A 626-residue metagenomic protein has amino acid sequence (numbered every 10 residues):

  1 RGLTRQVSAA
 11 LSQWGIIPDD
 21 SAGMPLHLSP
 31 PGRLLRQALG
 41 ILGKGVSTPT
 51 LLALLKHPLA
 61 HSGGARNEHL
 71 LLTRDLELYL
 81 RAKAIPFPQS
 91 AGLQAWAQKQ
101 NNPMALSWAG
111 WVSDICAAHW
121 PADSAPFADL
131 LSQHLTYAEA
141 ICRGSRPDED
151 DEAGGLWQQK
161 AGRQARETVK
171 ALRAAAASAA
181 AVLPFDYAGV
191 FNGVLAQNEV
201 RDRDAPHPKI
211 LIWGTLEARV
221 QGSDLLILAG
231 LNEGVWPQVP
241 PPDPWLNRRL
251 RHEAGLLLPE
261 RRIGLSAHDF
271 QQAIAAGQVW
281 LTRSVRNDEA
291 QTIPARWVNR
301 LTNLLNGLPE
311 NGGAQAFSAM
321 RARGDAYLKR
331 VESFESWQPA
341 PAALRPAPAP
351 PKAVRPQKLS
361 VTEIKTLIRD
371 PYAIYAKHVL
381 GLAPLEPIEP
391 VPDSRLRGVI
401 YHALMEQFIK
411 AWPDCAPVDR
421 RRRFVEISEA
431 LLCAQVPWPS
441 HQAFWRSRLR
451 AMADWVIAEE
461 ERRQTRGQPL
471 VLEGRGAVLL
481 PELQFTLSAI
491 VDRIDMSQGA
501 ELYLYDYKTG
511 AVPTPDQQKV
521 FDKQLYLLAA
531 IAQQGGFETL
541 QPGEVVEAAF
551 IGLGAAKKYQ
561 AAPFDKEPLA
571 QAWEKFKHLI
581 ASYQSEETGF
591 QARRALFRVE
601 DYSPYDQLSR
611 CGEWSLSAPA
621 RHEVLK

Functional and structural regions predicted by a protein language model:
R1-C415, E429-Q435, P439-Q442, D601-R610: Polyanion-engaging groove/track-forming segments
R33, G189, G193, I374 (+3 more regions): Feature representing long, continuous alpha-helical segments
D204-H207, R219, L449, E482-S488: A short catalytic or substrate-binding loop motif that flags glycine-/basic-rich loops and adjacent residues that bind
P206-L211, S266, Q468-G476, F485-V491 (+1 more regions): Short beta-strand or tight-loop elements that sit immediately N-terminal to catalytic metal-binding acidic residues
A218, R261-W280, D516-I551, I580-Q584: Metal-dependent nuclease catalytic cores in nucleic-acid-processing enzymes, especially RNase H-like/related
E310-A314, S318-R321, L328, A532-K626: Metal-dependent nuclease catalytic regions and adjoining charged, substrate-binding loops involved in nucleic-acid end
I400-R475, L479-P481, A562-P563: A non-catalytic, helix-rich entry segment at domain boundaries
V471-G536: Non-catalytic protein-protein interaction segments used by genome-maintenance enzymes to assemble and couple activities
